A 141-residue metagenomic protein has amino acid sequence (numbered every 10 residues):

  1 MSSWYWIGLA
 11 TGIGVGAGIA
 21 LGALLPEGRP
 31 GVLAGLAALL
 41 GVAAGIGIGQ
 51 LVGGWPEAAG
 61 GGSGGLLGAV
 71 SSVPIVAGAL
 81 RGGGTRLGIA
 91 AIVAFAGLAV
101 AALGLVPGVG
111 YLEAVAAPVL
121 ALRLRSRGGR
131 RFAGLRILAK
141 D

Functional and structural regions predicted by a protein language model:
Y5-E27: N-terminal signal-anchor/start-transfer transmembrane helix
A17-I19, G65-P74, A116-G128: Alpha-helical transmembrane segments and their membrane-interface exit regions
L21-P26, A44-G53, L98-L105: Hydrophobic alpha-helical transmembrane segments
G28-V42, A58-G64, G83-A94: Cytoplasmic-side transmembrane-helix entry/capping segments in multi-pass membrane proteins
G41-G45, A91-A101, P118: Hydrophobic, membrane-inserted alpha-helices
G53-G84: Alpha-helical transmembrane-segment detector that highlights a single hydrophobic TM helix and its immediate
E57-S63, L105-A117: Loop-to-transmembrane alpha-helix initiation sites
S126-D141: Short, highly charged, low-complexity non-transmembrane loops/tails of multi-pass membrane proteins
